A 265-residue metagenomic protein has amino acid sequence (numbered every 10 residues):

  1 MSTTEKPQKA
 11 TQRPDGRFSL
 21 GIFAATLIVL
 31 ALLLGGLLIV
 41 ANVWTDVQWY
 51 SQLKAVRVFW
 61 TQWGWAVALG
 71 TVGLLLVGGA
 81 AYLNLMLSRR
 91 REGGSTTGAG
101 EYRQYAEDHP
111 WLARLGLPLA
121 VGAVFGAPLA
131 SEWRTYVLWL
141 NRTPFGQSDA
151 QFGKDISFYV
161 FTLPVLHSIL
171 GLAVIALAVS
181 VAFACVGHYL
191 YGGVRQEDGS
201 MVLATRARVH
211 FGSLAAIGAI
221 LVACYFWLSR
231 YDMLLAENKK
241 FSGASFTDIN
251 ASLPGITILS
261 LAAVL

Functional and structural regions predicted by a protein language model:
T3-Q48, L53-K154, L163, H167-L265: Contiguous transmembrane helix-bundle modules in multi-pass membrane proteins
